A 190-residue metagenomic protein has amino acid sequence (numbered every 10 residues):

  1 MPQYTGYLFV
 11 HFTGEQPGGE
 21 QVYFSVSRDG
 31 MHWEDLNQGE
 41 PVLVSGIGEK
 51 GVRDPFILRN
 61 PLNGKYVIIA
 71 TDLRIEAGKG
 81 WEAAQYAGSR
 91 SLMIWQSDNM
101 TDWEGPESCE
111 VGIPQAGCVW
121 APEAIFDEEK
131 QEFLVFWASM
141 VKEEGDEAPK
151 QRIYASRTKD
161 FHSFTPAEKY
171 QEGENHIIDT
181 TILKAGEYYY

Functional and structural regions predicted by a protein language model:
M1-Y190: Carbohydrate-active catalytic/glycan-binding domains of CAZyme proteins, especially the secreted or lumenal ectodomains
